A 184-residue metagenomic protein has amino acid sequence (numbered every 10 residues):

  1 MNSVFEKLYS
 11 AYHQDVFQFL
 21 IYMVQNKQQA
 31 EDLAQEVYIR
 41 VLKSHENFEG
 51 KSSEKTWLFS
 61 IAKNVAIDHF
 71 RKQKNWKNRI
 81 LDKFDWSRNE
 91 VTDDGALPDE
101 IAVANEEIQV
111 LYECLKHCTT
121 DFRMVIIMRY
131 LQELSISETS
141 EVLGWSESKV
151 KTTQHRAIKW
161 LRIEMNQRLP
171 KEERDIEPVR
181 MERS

Functional and structural regions predicted by a protein language model:
M1-Q18, L42: A short, charge-rich alpha-helical start-of-domain segment used by transcription regulators
K7, N89-G95, E113-T120, E141 (+1 more regions): Intrinsic, short, N-terminal disordered tails of RNA polymerase sigma-factor systems
D32-I39, S52-N64: Structural recognition of an alpha-helix C-terminal capping motif at a helix-to-coil junction
Y38-S53, K72-Q73: Sigma70-family region 2
E49, S60-L81, A104: Arg/Lys-rich amphipathic alpha helix in sigma70-family domain 2
I67, S137, E141-P170: DNA-recognition helix of helix-turn-helix
W76-A104, S135, P178-R183: Internal acidic/polar
K116, T120-M124, M128-K149: Helix-turn-helix DNA-binding module
